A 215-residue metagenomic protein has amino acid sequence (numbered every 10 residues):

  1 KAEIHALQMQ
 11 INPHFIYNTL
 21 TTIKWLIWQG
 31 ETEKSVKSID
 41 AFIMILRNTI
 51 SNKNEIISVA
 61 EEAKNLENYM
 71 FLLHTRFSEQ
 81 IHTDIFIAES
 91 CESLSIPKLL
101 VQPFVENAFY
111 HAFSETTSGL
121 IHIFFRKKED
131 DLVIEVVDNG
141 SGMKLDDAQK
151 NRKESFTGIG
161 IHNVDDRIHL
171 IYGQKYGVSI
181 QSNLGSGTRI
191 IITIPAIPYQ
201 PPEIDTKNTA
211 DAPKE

Functional and structural regions predicted by a protein language model:
K1-Q181, G187-I191: Two-component histidine phosphotransfer core
N183-E215: C-terminal end segment of the histidine kinase catalytic
